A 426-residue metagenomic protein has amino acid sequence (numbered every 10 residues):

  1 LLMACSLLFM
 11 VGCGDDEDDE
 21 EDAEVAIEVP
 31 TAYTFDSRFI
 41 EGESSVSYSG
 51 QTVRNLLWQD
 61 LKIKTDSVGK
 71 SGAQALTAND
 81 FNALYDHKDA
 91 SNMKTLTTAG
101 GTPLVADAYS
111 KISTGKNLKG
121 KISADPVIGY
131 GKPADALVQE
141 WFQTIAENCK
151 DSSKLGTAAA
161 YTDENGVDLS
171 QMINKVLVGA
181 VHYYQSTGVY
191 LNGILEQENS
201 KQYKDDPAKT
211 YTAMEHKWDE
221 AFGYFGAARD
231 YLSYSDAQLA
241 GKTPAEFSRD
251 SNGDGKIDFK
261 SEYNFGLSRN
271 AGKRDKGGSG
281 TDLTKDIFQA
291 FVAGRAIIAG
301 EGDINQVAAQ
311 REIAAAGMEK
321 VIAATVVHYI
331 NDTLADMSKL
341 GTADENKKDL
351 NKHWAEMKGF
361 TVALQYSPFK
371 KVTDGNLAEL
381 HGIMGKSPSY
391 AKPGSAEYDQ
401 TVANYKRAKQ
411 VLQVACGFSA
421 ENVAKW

Functional and structural regions predicted by a protein language model:
L1-A4: Sec-dependent signal peptide recognition, specifically the positively charged N-region followed immediately by
F9-G12: C-terminal motif of bacterial Sec signal peptides marking the signal peptidase cleavage site
G14-E17: Bacterial signal peptide processing site
E21-W426: Mature extracytoplasmic or organellar-lumen-exposed domains after removal of signal/transit peptides
